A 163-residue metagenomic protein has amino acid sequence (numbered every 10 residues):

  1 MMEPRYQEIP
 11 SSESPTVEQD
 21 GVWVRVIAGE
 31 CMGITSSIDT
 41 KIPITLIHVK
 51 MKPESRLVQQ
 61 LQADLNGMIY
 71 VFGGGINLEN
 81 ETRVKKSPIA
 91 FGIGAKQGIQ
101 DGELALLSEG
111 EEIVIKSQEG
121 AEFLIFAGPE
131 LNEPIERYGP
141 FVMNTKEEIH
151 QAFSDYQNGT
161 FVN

Functional and structural regions predicted by a protein language model:
M1-N163: Jelly-roll (double-stranded beta-helix
